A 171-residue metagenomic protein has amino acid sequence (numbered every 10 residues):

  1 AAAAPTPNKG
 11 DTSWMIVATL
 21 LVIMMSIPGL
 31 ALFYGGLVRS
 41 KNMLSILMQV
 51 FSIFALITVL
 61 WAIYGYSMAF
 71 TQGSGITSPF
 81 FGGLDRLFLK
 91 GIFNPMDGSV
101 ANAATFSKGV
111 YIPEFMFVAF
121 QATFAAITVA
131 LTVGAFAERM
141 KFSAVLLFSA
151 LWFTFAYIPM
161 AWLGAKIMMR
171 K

Functional and structural regions predicted by a protein language model:
A1-K171: Hydrophobic alpha-helical transmembrane bundles of multi-pass membrane proteins
